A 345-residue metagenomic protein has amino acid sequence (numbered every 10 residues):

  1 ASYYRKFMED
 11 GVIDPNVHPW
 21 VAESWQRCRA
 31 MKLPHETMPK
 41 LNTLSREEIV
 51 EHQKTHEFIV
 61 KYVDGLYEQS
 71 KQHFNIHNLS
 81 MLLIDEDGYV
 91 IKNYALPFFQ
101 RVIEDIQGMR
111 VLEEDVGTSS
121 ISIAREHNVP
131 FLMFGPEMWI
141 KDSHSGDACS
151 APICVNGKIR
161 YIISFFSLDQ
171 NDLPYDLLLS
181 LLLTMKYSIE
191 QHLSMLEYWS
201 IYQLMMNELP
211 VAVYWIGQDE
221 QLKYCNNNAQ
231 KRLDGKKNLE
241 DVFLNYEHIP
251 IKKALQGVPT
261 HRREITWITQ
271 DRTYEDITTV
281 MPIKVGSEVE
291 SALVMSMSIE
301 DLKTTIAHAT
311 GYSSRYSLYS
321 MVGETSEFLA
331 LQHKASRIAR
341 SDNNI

Functional and structural regions predicted by a protein language model:
K54-G65, L177-E208, T304-T305: Short, charged amphipathic alpha-helical "coupling" segments at sensory-output junctions in signaling proteins
V63-L82, S194-Q230: Sensory modules in modular signal-transduction proteins
V90-S119, L183, P210-P259: PAS-family sensory domains
P136-K141, S145, C149-V155, Y246-T304: PAS-family sensory/regulatory modules and their coupling/dimerization elements
S167-L179: Regulatory loop-to-helix N-cap segments in sensory/regulatory domains that couple ligand/signal detection
L193-L196, E288-V322: Conserved ASCE P-loop NTPase core motifs with emphasis on AAA+ ATPases
I201-M206, Q270-R272, A309-Y312, K334-R337: Hydrophobic helical signal-relay modules used by sensory signaling proteins
S313-I345: AAA+ ATPase active-site-proximal loops
